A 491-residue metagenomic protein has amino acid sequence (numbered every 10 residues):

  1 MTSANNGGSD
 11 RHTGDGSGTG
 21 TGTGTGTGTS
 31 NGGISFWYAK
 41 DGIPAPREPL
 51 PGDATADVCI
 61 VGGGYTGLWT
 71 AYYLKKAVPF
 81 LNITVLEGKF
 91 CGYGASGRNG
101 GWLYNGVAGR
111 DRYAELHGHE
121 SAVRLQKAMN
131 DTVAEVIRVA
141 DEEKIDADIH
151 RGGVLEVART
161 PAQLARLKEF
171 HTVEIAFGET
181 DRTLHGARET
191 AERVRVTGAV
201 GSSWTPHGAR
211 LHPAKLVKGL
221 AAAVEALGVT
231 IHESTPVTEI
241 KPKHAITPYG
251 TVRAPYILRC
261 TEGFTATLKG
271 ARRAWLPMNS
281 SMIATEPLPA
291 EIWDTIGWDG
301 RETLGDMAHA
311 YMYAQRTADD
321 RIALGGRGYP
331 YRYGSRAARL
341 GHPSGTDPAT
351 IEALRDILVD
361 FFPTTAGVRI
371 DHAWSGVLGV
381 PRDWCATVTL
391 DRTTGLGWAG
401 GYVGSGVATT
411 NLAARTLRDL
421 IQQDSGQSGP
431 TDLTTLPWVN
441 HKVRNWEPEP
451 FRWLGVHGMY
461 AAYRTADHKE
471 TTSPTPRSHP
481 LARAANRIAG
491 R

Functional and structural regions predicted by a protein language model:
M1-V58, K76-A77, L81-N82, A108 (+1 more regions): Extreme N-terminal leader/targeting segments of oxidoreductases
T2-G14, G26-G33, A39-K40, G109-E115 (+1 more regions): Flavin (FAD/FMN) cofactor-binding and adjacent substrate-gating region of FAD-dependent oxidoreductase domains
G62-T66, G88: Glycine-rich Rossmann-fold phosphate-binding loop(s) that bind the pyrophosphate of adenine dinucleotide cofactors
K75-R98: Glycine-rich FAD pyrophosphate-binding loop
R98-A128: Glycine-rich active-site loop/strand segments that organize a redox cofactor
E142-H150, V237-E239, T251-E291, T295-T394 (+1 more regions): Active-site substrate-recognition segment that forms the wall of the catalytic cavity or substrate channel
A165, T172-A176, G198-Y256, C260: Helical element adjacent to the flavin cofactor pocket in flavoenzyme catalytic cores
R392, L420-M459: Active-site-proximal substrate-binding core of FAD-dependent oxidoreductases
